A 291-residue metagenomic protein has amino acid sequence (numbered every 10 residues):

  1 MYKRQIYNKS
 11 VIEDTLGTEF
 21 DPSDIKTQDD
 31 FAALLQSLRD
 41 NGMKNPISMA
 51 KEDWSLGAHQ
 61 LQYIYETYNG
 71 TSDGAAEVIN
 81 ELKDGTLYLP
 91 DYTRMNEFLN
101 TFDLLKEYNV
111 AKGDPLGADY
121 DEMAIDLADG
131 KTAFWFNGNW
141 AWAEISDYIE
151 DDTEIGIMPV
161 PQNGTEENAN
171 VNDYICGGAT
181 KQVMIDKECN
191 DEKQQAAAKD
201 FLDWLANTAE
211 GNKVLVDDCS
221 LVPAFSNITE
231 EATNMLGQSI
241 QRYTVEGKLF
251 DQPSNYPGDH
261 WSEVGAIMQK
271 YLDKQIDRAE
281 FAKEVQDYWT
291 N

Functional and structural regions predicted by a protein language model:
K3-D21, A32-L34, M43, A50-E81 (+2 more regions): Periplasmic solute-binding protein
L16-D24, D103-A118, K131, Y148-E154: A local structural motif
T18, Y148-D217: Extracytoplasmic/periplasmic substrate-recognition and gating elements
D21-D24, T67-E97, D147-Y148, Q162-Y174 (+1 more regions): Short, solvent-exposed loop/beta-turn-alpha elements that line the ligand-binding surface or hinge of extracytoplasmic
K26-A32, D114-A128: Short helix-initiation/N-cap motifs at beta->coil->alpha
A32-S37, A76-L116: Glycine-centered hinge/linker elements that transmit conformational signals in sensory and ligand-binding systems
G42, A209-N212, V222-T233, Q238-N291: Conserved C-terminal helix/tail region of periplasmic/extracytoplasmic solute-binding proteins
G42-N45, D129-N137, T153: Alpha-to-beta junction loops
